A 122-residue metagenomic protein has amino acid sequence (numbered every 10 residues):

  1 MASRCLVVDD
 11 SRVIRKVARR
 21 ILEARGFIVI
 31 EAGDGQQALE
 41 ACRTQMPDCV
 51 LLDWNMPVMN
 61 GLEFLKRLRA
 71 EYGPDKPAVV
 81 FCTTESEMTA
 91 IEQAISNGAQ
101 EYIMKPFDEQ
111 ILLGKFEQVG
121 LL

Functional and structural regions predicted by a protein language model:
K16-A24: Charged docking surfaces used in two-component/phosphorelay signaling
G26-G33, A41: Short hydrophobic/Thr-rich beta-strand motif most characteristic of the beta2 strand and flanking loop of CheY-like
D34-Q37, N60-K66: Acidic catalytic/metal-coordinating carboxylates
Q45-L51: Active-site beta3 strand of CheY-like receiver
M56: Receiver (REC) domain active-site loop signature in two-component systems and cognate sites in sensor histidine kinases
E63, S86-E101, I111-G114: Alpha4 helix (beta4-alpha4-beta5 surface) of REC/receiver domains from two-component response regulators
K105: A Lys-centered signature of the CheY-like receiver
